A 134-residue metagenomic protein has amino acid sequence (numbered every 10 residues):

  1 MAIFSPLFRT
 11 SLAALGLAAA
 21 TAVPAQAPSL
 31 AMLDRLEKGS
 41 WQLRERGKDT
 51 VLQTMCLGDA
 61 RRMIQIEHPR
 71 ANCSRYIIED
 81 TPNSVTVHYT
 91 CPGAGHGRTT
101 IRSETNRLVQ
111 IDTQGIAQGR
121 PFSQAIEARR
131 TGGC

Functional and structural regions predicted by a protein language model:
M1-L12: Bacterial N-terminal signal peptides that target proteins for export
A20-P24: N-terminal signal peptide c-region/cleavage motif recognized by signal peptidases
A27-K38, E79, G132-C134: N-terminal helix-cap/turn-to-beta initiation motif at the start of protein domains
R35-T50: Tryptophan-anchored aromatic micro-motifs
W41-E45, T86-P92, I111-I116: Short beta-strand segments that buttress and anchor functional surface loops
D49-N106: Central antiparallel beta-sheet cores of small beta-barrel/beta-sandwich binding domains
I101-R102, D112-S123: Short, exposed beta-strand-loop hairpins at the edges of beta-sheets in extracellular/periplasmic proteins
Q118-C134: Edge beta-strand at a domain terminus
